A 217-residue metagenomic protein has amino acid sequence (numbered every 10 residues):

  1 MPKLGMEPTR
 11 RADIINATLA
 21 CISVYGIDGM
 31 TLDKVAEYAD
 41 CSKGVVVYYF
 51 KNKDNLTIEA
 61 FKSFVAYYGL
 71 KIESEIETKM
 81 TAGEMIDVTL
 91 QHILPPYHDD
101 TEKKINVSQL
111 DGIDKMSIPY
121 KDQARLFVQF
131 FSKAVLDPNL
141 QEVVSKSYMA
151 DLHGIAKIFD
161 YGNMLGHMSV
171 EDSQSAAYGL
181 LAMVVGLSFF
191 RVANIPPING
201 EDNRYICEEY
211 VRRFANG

Functional and structural regions predicted by a protein language model:
M1-T9: N-terminal intrinsically disordered/low-complexity leader segments
P2, D13, C21-S63: Helix-turn-helix
D13, S63, Y67, V143-A150: A non-catalytic, amphipathic alpha-helix used as a structural packing/dimerization or gating element in enzyme scaffolds
N52, K133-P138: Short loop-to-helix capping motifs
E59, E73-A124, A176-L180, R204: Hydrophobic alpha-helical connector segments
A66-S74, L152-F159: Outer-membrane beta-barrel domain signature
S117, P138-M149, N163-F214: Hydrophobic/aromatic-rich alpha-helical bundle segments in the mid-to-C-terminal region
